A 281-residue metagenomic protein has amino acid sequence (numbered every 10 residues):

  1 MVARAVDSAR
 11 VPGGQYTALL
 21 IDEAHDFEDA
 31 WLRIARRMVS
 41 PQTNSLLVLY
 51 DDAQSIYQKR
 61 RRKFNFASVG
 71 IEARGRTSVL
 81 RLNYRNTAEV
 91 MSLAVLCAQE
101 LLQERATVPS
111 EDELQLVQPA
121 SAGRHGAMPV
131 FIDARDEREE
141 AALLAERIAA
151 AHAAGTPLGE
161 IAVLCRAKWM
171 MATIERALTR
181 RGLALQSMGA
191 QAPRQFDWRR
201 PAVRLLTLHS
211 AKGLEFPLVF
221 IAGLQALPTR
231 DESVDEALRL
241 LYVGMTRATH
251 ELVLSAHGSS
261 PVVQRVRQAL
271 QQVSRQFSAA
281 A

Functional and structural regions predicted by a protein language model:
M1: Inter-Walker segment of RecA-like/P-loop motor cores
A5, G14, A18-V243, E251-P261 (+1 more regions): Conserved helicase motor core of SF1/SF2 NTP-dependent helicases
V11: Glycine- and aspartate-rich repeat motifs characteristic of hemolysin/RTX-like Ca2+-binding segments in secreted
